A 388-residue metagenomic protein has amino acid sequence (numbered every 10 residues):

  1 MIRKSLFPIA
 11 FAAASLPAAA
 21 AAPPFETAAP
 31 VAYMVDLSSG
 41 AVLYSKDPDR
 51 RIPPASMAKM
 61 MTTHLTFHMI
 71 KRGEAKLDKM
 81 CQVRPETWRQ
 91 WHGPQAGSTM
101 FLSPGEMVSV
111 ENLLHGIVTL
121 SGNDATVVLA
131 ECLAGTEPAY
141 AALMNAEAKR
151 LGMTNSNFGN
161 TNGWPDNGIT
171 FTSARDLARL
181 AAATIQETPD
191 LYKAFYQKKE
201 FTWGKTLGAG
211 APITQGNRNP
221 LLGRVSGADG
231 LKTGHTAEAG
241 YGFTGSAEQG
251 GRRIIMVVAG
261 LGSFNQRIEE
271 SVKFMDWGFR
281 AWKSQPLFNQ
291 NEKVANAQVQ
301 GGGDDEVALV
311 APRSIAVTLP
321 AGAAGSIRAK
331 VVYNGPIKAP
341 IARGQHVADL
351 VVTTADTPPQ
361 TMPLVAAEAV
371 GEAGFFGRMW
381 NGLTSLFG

Functional and structural regions predicted by a protein language model:
M1-F7: Bacterial N-terminal signal peptides that target proteins for export
I2, P54, E106, V110 (+2 more regions): Structural motif marking the loop-to-transmembrane transition
I9-A19: Hydrophobic h-region of N-terminal signal peptides that target proteins for export in Gram-negative bacteria
A10, A22, Y44, K71-G73 (+3 more regions): Generic marker of residues within folded, mature protein domains
P17-A22, V365: Bacterial Sec-dependent signal peptides at the C-terminal "C-region" and cleavage site
A20-P189: Active-site-adjacent loops and short helices of periplasmic peptidoglycan-processing enzymes
M153-N157, G168-G388: Domain-terminus/edge residues, biased toward the C-terminal soluble/receptor-binding domains of extracytoplasmic
